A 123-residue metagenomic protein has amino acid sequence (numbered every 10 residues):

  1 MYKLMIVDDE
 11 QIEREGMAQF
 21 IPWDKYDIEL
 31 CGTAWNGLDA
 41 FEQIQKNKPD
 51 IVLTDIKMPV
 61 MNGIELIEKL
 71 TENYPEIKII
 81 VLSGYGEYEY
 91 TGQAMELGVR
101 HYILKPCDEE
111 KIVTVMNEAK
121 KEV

Functional and structural regions predicted by a protein language model:
M1-K3: Non-catalytic signal-transmission and effector/linker regions of two-component phosphorelay proteins
M5, E29-G32, H101: Structural signal for short hydrophobic segments within the conserved structured cores of catalytic domains across
I6, P22-Y26, T71: A generic structural signal for short, solvent-exposed coil/turn residues that cap or connect secondary-structure
V7-D8, A34, V52: Conserved sequence signature across two-component system core domains
D9-Q11, I56: Generic detector of well-ordered alpha-helical packing
Q11-G32, K46: Two-component/phosphorelay signaling modules centered on CheY-like receiver
L38-V123: CheY-like receiver
